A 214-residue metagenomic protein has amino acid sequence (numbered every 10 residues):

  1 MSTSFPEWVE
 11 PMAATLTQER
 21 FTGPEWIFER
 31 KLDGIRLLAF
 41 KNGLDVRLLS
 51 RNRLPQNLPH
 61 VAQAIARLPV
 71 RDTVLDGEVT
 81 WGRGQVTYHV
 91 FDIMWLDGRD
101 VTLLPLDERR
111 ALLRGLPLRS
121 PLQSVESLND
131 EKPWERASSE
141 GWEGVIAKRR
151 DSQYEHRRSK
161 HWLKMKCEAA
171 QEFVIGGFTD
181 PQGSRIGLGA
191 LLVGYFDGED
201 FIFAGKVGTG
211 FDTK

Functional and structural regions predicted by a protein language model:
M1-K214: Catalytic cores of nucleic-acid ligases and guanylyltransferases
